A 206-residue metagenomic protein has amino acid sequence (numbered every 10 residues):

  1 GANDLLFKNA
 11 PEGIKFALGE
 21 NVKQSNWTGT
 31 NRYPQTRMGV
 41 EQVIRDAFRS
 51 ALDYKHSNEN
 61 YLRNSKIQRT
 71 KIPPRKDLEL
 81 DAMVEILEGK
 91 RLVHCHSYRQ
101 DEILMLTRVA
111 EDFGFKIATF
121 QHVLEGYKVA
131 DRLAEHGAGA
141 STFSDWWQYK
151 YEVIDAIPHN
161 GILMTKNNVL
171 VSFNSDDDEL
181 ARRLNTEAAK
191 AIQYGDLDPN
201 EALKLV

Functional and structural regions predicted by a protein language model:
G1-I117: Polyanionic/metal-chelating signatures
E79, E102, G126, A156-I157: Amphipathic coiled-coil/heptad-repeat helices and related helical stalk/stem segments that mediate oligomerization
A82, K128-V129, N160: Short acidic active-site motifs
L92, A134, A138-V206: His/Asp/Glu-enriched, well-ordered alpha-helical/loop segment that forms or immediately abuts the divalent-metal
H94-R99, K116-E125, D145-K150: Catalytic beta/alpha-barrel core
Q100-L104, V123-A130, L180-A181: Active-site environment of divalent metal-dependent phosphoester hydrolases
R108, G126-S141: Feature captures the catalytic cores and cofactor-binding loops of soluble hydro-lyases/lyases that act on carboxylate
I117-E125, V129, D198-V206: A generic structural motif
